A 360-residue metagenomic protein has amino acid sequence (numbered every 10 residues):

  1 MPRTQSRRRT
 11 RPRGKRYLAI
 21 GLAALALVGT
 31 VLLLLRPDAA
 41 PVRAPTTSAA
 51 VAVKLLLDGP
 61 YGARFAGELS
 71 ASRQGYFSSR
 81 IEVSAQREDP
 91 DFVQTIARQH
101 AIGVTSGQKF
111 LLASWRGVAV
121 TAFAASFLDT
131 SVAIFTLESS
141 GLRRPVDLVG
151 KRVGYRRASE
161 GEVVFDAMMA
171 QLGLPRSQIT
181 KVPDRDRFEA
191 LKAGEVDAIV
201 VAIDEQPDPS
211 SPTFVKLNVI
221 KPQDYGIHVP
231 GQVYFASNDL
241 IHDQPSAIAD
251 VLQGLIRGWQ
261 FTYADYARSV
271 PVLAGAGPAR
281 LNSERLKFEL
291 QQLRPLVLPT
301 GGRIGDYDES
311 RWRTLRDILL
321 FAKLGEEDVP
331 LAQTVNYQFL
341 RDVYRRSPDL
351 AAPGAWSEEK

Functional and structural regions predicted by a protein language model:
M1-V51, L350-K360: Short, low-complexity disordered leader/linker segments with a strong preference for bacterial N-terminal type II
R36, P41-V182, A190, D197-I203 (+2 more regions): Short, glycine-/small- and polar/acidic-enriched structural segments that line small-molecule recognition paths
G62, P90, V104, Y155 (+6 more regions): Soluble non-cytosolic domains of exported or imported proteins
S72-R73, S114, A170, S211 (+2 more regions): Short polybasic/polar patches that bind polyanions
G75-F77, Q171-P175, T213, A279-L281 (+1 more regions): Short helix-capping segments at alpha-helix termini
Q108, D186-A279: Pocket-lining segment of extracytoplasmic ligand-binding domains
Q244-G325: Secondary-structure end/capping motifs
R313-K360: Conserved C-terminal helix/tail region of periplasmic/extracytoplasmic solute-binding proteins
